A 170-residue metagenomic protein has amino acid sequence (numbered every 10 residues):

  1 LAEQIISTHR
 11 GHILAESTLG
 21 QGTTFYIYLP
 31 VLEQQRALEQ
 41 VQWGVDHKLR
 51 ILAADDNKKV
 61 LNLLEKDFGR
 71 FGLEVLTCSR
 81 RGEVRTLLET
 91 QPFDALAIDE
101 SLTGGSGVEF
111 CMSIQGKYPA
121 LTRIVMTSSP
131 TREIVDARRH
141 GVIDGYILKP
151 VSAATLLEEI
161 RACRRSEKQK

Functional and structural regions predicted by a protein language model:
A2: Short alpha-helical Gxxx[C/S/T] motif in the catalytic ATP-binding
R10-E16: Glycine-rich ATP-binding loops of the HATPase_c
Q21-T23: Glycine-rich GHKL/ HATPase_c ATP-binding element in histidine kinases
Y26-L52, A137, E158, R165-K170: Disordered, acidic interdomain junction associated with two-component signaling
N62-K66, R70: Charged docking surfaces used in two-component/phosphorelay signaling
Q91-I98, L102: Active-site beta3 strand of CheY-like receiver
E109, S129-Y146, T155-E158: Alpha4 helix (beta4-alpha4-beta5 surface) of REC/receiver domains from two-component response regulators
